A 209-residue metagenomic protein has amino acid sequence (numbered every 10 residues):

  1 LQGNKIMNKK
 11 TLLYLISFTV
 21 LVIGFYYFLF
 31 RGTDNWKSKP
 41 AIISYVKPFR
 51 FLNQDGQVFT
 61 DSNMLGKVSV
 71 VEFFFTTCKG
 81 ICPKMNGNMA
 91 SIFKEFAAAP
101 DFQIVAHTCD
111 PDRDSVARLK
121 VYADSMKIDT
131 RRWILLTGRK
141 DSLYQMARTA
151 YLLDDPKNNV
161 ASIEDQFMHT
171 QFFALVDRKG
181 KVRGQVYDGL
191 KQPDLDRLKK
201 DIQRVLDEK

Functional and structural regions predicted by a protein language model:
Q2-R50, E208-K209: N-terminal targeting signals for export/organelle localization
V46-K47, S69, T170-F172: Short loop/turn microsegments at loop-to-beta-strand junctions
F49-V68, F93: A short beta-strand-turn-helix
D61-M89: Short active-site neighborhood of thiol/selenol oxidoreductases, capturing the structured segment around
K67, M85-H107, D124-K127: Conserved helix-turn-beta segment immediately C-terminal to the redox Cys motif in thioredoxin-like folds
D101-D114, R131-D141: Thiol-based oxidoreductase modules, predominantly thioredoxin-like and allied folds used for disulfide exchange
K120-T170: Short, internal strand/loop/helix patches that form the active-site neighborhood or redox-interaction surface
N159-K209: Thiol-/selenol-based redox modules, centered on thioredoxin-like and closely related oxidoreductase domains
